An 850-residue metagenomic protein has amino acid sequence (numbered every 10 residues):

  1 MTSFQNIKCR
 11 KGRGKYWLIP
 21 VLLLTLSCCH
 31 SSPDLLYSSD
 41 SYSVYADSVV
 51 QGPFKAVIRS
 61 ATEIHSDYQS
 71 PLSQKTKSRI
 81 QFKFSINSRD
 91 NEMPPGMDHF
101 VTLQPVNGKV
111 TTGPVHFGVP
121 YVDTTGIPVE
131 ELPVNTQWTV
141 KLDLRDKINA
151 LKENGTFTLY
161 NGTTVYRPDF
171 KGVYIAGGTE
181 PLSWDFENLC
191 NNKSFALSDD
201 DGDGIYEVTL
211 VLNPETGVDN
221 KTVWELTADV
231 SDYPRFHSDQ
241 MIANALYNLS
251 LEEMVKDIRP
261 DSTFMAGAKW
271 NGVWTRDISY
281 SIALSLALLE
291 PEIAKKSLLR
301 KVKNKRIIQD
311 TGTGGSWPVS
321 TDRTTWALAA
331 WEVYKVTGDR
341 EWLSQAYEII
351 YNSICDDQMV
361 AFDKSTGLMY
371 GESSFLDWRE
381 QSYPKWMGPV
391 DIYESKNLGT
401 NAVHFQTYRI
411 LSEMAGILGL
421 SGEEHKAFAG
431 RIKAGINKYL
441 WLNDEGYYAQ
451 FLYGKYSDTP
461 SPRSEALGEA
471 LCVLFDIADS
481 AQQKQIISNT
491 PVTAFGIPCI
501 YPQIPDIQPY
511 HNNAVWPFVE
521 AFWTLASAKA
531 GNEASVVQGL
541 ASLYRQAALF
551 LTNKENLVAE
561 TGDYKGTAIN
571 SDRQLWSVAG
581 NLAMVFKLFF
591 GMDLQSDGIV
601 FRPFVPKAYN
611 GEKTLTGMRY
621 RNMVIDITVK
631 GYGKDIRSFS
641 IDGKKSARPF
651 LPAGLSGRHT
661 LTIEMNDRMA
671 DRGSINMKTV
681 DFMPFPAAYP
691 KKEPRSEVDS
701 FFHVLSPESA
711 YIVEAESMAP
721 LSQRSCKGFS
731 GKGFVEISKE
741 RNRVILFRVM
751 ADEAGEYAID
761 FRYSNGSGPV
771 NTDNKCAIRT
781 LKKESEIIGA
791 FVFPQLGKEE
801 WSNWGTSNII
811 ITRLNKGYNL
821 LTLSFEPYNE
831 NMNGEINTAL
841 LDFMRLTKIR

Functional and structural regions predicted by a protein language model:
S32-R79, N87-V106, T156-V218: Aromatic-rich carbohydrate-binding modules that target alpha-glucans
I86-D98, D667-R672, G766-G768, P827-N833: Short acidic/polar inter-strand loop motif in beta-rich domains
K141-Y166, Y763-V770: Short amphipathic, basic-aromatic surface patches that mediate peripheral association with negatively charged
D219-N271, K335, R340-Y347, Y351-Q358 (+2 more regions): Acidic/polar, glycine-enriched structural segments that form the non-catalytic walls/loops of the carbohydrate-binding
D232-N271, I293-W317, F362-K396, K433-W516 (+1 more regions): Extended glycan-interaction surfaces of carbohydrate-active proteins
G272-I278, I282-D377, P384, N397-F405 (+4 more regions): Aromatic-rich carbohydrate-recognition surfaces in CAZymes
T493, A526-Y711, A719: Non-catalytic C-terminal accessory modules of carbohydrate-active enzymes
I675-N676, D681-R850: Extracytoplasmic
